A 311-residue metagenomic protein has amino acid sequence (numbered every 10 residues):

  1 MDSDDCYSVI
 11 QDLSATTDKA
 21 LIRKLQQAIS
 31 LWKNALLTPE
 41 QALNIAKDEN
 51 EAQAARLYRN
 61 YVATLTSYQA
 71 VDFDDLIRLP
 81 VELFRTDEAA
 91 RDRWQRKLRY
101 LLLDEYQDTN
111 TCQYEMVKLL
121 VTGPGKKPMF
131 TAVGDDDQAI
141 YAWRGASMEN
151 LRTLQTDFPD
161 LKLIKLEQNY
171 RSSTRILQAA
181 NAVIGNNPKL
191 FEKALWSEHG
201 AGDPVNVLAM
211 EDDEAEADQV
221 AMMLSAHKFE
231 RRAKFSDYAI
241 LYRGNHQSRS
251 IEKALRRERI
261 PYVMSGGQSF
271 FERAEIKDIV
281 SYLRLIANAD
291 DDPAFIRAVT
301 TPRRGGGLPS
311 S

Functional and structural regions predicted by a protein language model:
M1-A28, E40-E49, R56, N60 (+4 more regions): Conserved P-loop NTPase-based nucleic-acid remodeling module centered on helicase motor cores
D4, E149-E167: Conserved P-loop NTPase motor "coupling/switch" region that bridges the ATPase
I22-K33, E51, A55, D74 (+1 more regions): Short, well-structured alpha-helical segments
L31, A42-K47, Q95, K126-P128 (+3 more regions): Accessory helical subdomains and C-terminal extensions of nucleic-acid helicases that mediate DNA/RNA engagement
K47, Y100, S248-I260, R273 (+1 more regions): Conserved helicase C-terminal RecA-like lobe
K47-T153, Q168-S172: Conserved helicase NTPase motor core
D137-A142, R171-S172, M264-A287, V299: Short alpha-helix plus adjacent loop in nuclease-associated cores
P159-K162, E167-P261, R284-N288: Helicase P-loop NTPase motor core
